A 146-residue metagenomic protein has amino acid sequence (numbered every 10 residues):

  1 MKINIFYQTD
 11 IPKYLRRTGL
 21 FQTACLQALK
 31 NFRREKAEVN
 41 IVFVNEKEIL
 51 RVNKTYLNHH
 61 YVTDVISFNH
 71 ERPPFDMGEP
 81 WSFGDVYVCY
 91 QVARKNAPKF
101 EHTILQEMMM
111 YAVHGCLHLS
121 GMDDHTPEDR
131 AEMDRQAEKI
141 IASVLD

Functional and structural regions predicted by a protein language model:
M1-M108, S120-D146: An acidic/histidine-cluster motif and surrounding catalytic segment that typifies divalent-metal-assisted enzyme active
V113, L117-G121: Short active-site segment of divalent metal-dependent hydrolases/proteases that encodes the spacing between
